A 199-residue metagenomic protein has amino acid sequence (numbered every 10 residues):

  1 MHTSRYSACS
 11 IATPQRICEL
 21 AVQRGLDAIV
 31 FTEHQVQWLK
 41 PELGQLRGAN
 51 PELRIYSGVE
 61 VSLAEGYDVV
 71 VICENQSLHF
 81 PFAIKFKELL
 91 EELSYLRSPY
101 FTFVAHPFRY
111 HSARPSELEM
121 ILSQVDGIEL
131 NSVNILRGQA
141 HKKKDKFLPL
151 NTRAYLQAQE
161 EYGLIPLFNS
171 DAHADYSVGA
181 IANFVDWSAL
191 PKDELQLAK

Functional and structural regions predicted by a protein language model:
M1, A28-H34, Y56-V59, T102-H106 (+2 more regions): Active-site neighborhood of phospho(di)ester-bond hydrolases with catalytic His/Asp-centered motifs
M1-S10, E52-R54, I72, L93-P99: Mobile, glycine- and charge-enriched loop segments and immediately flanking short secondary-structure elements within
H2, S7, E19, P41-G44 (+3 more regions): Charged catalytic cores and adjacent phosphate/nucleic-acid-binding surfaces used for phosphate/nucleic-acid chemistry
Q15-R16, L20-Q23, D27, Q35-E65: Mid-domain alpha/beta scaffold segments of enzyme catalytic cores
L26, L53, S98, E161-L164: A short helix->loop->beta-strand "cap" motif at the edges of active sites that frequently abuts
V36-L43, A83-Y95, D145-P149: Active-site-adjacent beta->alpha loops and helix N-cap segments on the catalytic face of soluble alpha/beta enzymes
V69-F101: Binuclear metal-dependent hydrolase catalytic cores centered on His/Asp/Glu-rich metal-binding motifs
S94-P107, P115-L122: Internal, conserved structured core segments that host functional sites
